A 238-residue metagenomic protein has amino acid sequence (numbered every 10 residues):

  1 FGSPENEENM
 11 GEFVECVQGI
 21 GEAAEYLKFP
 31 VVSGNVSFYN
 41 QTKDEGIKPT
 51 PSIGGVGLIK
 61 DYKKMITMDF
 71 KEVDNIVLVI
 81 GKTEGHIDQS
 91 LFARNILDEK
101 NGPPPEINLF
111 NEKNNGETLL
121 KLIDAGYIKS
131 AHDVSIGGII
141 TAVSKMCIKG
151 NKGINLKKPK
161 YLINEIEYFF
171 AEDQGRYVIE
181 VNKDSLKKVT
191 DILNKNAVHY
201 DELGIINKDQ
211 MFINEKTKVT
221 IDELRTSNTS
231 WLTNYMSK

Functional and structural regions predicted by a protein language model:
F1-P4, N9, G21, E25-L27 (+4 more regions): Mobile "lid/hinge" segments at catalytic clefts and subdomain interfaces of large enzymes
N9-A23, L27, V32, V36-S52 (+1 more regions): Glycine-/charge-enriched secondary-structure boundary and capping motifs
